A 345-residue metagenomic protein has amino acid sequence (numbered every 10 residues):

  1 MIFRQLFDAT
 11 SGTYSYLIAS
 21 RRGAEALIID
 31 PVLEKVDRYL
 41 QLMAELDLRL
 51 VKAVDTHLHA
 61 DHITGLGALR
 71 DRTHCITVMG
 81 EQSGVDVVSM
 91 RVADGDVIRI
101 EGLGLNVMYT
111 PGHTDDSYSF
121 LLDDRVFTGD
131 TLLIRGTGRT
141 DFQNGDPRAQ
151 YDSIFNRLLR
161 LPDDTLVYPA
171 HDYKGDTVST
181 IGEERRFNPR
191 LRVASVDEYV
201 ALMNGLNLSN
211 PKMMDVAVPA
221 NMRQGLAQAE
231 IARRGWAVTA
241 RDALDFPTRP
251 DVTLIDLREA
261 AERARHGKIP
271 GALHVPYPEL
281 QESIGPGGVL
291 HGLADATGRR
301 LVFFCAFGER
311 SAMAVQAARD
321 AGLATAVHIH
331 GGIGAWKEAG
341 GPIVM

Functional and structural regions predicted by a protein language model:
M1-R49, S119-G129, R135: Conserved beta-strand hairpin/beta-sheet module of binuclear metal-dependent hydrolase folds, prominently
Q5, L17, V97-L122, R160: Core dinuclear metal-dependent hydrolase active-site scaffold
G12, G23-E25, L33-Y109, R186-F187: Active-site HxH/HxHxD metal-binding segment of metal-dependent hydrolases
I18, D30, H57, L69 (+6 more regions): Divalent metal-coordination and catalytic microenvironments
I28-P31, R49-H59, V78-E81, T110-G112 (+4 more regions): Active-site neighborhood of phospho(di)ester-bond hydrolases with catalytic His/Asp-centered motifs
M108, E259, V275, P286-E338 (+1 more regions): Catalytic cysteine-centered active loop of the rhodanese-like fold, especially the PTP/DSP P-loop
D152-L166, A170-R241: Accessory terminal helices/loops
E230-L301: Positively charged, proline/Ser/Thr-rich regional signature most characteristic of the Rhodanese/CDC25-like
